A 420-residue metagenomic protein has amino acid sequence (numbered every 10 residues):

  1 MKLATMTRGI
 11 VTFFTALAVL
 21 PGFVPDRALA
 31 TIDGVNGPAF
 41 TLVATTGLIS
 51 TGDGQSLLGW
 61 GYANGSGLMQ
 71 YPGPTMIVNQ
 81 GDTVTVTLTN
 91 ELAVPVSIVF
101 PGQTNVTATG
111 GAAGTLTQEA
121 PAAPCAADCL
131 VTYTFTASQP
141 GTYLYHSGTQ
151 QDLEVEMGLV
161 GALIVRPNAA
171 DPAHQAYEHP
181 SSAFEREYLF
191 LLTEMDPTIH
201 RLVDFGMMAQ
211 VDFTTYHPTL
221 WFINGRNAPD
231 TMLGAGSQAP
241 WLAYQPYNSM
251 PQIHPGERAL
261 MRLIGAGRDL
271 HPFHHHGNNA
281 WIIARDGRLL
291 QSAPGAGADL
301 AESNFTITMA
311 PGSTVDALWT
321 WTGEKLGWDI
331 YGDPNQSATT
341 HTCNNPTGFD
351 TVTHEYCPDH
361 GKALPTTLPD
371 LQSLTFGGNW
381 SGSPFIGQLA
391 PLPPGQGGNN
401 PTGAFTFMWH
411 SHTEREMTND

Functional and structural regions predicted by a protein language model:
K2-F13: Bacterial N-terminal signal peptides that target proteins for export
L3, F23-T132, M207-A259, S292-G297 (+1 more regions): N-terminal, post-signal-peptide metal-ligating segments of extracellular/periplasmic oxidoreductases, dominated by
V11-G22: Bacterial N-terminal signal peptides
G34, P167-Y188: Low-complexity, Pro/Ser/Thr- and charge-rich linker/hinge segments at domain boundaries
L58-W60, S181-I283, I307-T308, N399-M408 (+1 more regions): A contiguous, surface-exposed recognition patch within enzymatic or periplasmic domains that forms
V78, L88-L92, A137, L263-G265 (+1 more regions): Non-cytosolic beta-sheet module surface loops
L92-V99, Q103-T107, A112-H174, D299-D420: Extracellular/periplasmic metallocenter environments
F100, L159, H271-G297, T418-D420: Extended intrinsically disordered, low-complexity coil regions enriched in Ser, Thr, Gly, Ala and often Pro
